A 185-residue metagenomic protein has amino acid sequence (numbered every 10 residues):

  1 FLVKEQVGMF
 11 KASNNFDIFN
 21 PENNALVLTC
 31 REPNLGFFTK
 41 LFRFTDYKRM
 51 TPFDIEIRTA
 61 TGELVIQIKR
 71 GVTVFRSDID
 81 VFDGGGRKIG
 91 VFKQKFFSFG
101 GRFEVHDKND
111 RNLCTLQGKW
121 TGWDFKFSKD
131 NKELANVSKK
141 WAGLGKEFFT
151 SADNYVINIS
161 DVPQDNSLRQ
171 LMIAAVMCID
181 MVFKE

Functional and structural regions predicted by a protein language model:
F1-D54, R58-V65, R70-D78, D83-E185: Low-complexity or membrane-interfacial segments used for flexible interactions
